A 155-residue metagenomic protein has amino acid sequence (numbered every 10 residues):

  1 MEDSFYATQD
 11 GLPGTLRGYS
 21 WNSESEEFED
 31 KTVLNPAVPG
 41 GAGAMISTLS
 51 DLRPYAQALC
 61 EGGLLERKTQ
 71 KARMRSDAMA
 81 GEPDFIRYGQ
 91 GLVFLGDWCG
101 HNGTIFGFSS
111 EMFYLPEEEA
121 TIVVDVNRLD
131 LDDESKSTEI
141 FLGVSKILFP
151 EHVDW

Functional and structural regions predicted by a protein language model:
M1-G18: Active-site helix/loop module of the DD-peptidase/beta-lactamase fold, centered on the serine-lysine SxxK catalytic
R17-W155: Catalytic loop of the DD-peptidase/beta-lactamase superfamily, centered on the K-T-G motif and neighboring
